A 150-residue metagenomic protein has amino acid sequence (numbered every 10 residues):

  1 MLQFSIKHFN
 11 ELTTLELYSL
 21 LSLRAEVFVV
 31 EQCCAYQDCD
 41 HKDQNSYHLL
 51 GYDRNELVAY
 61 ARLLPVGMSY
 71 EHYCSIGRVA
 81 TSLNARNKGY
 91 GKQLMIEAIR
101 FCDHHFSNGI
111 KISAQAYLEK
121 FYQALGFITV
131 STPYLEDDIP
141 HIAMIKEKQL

Functional and structural regions predicted by a protein language model:
M1-H48, Y52-L57: Short amphipathic alpha-helix that is part of the acyltransferase structural core
L50, E56-V66, H72-A80: Conserved beta-strand in the GNAT
V66-I76, R86, H105-N108, D137-H141: A conserved beta-turn-beta hairpin within the catalytic core of GNAT-like acetyltransferases that forms part
S82, R86, Q115: Residue-level recognition of the GNAT/N-acetyltransferase active site
A85, G89-E97: Conserved acetyl-CoA pyrophosphate-binding loop and the N-cap/start of the following alpha-helix in GNAT-like
R86, F121-A124: Acidic/histidine-enriched, beta-strand-rich ligand/metal-binding domains
M95, C102-Q115: Conserved GNAT acetyl-CoA-binding A-motif
K111-S113, Q123, I128-A143: Conserved catalytic-core motifs of GNAT/GCN5-like acyltransferases
